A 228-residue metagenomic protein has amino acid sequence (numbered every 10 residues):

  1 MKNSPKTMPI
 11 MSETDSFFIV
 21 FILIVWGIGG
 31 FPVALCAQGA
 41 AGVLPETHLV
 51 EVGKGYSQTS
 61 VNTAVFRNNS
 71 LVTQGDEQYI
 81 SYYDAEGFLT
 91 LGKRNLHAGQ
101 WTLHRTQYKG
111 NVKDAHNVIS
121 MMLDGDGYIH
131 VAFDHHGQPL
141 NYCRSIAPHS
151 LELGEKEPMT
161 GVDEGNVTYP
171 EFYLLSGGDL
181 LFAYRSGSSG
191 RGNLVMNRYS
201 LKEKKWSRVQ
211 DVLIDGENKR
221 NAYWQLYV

Functional and structural regions predicted by a protein language model:
M1-P5, F31-V50: Basic/polar N-terminal segments that are highly enriched at the extreme N-terminus, encompassing both cleavable
M1-S16: N-terminal secretory signal peptides that target proteins for export/translocation
I10-T14, I24, L49, V72-G75: Short linear sequence motifs
F18-A34: Bacterial N-terminal signal peptides
G39-V228: Extracellular, repeat-based ectodomains that mediate carbohydrate processing or recognition
